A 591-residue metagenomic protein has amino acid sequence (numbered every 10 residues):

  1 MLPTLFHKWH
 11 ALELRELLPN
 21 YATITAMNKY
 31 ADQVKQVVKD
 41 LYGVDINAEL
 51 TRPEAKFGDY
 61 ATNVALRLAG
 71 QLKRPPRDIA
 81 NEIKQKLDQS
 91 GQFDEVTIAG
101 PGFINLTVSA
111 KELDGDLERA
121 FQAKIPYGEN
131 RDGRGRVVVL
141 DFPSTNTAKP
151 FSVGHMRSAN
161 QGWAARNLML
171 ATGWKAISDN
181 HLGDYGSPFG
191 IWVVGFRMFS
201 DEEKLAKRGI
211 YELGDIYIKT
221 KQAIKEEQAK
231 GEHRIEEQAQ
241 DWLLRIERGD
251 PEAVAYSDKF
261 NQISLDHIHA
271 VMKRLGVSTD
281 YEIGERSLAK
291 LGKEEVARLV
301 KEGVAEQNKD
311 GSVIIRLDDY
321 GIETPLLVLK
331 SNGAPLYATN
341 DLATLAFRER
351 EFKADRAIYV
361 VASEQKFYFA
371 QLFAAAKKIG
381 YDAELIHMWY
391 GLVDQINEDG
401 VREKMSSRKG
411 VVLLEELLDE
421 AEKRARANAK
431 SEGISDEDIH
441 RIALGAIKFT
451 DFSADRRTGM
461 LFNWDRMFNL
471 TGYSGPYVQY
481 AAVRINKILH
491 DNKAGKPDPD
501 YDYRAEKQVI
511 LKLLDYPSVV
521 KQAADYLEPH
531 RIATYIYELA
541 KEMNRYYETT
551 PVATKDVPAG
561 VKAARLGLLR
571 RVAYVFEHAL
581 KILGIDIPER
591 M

Functional and structural regions predicted by a protein language model:
K8-A11, A22: Short hydrophobic alpha-helical segments enriched in small aliphatic residues
L18-P19: AMP-binding/adenylate-forming
T23-D114, I125-M591: Non-catalytic interaction-recognition regions
G115-A120: Short, charged, solvent-exposed linker or helix-capping segments at domain edges/interfaces that act as flexible hinges
